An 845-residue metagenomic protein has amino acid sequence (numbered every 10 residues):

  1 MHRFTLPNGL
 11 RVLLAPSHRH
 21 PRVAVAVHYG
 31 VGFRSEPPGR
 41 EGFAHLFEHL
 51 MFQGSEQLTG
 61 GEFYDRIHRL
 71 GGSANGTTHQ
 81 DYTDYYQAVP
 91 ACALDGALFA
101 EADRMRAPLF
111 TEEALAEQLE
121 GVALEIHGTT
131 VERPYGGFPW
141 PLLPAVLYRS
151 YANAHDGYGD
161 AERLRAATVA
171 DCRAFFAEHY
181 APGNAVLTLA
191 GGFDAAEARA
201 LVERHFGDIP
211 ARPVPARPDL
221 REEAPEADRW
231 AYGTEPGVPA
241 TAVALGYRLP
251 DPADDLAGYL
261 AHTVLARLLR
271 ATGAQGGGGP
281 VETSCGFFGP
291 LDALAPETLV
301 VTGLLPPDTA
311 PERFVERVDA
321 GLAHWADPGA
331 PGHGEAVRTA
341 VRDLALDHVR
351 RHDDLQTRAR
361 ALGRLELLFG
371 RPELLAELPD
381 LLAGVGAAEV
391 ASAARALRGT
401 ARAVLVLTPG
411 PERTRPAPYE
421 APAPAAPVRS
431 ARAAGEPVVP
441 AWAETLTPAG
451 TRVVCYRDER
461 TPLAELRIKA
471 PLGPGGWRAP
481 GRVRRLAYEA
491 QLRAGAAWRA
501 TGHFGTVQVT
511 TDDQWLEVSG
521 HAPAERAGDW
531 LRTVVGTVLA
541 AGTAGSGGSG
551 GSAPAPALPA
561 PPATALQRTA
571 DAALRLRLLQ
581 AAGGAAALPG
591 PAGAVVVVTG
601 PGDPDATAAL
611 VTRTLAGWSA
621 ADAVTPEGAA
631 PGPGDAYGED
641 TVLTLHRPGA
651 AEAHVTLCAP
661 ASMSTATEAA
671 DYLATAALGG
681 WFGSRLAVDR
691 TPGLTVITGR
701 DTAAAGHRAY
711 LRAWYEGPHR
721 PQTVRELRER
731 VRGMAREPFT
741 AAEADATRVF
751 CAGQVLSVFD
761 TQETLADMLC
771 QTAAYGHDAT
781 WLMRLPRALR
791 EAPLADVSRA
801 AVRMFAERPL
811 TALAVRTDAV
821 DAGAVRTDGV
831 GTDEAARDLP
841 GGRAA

Functional and structural regions predicted by a protein language model:
G9, V27, H45, Y85 (+23 more regions): Buried hydrophobic packing residues in well-ordered domains
A26-H28, A145, A211-A274, A293-L294 (+4 more regions): His/Glu-based metal-binding/catalytic segments typifying zinc-dependent metallopeptidases
Y29, E56, F63-F175, A196 (+10 more regions): Acidic/histidine-enriched segments that form metal/cofactor-coordinating and catalytic pocket/exosite environments
G42-S55, P480-A497: Active-site SXXK
A181-P182, V186-P252, P411-V439, G550-S552 (+5 more regions): An aromatic/glycine/proline-enriched structural segment found at the starts of mature extracellular/organellar domains
V186-T188, R342-L446, A594-P601, R748-A845: C-terminal regions of mature proteins
A244-R248, A266-L305, L355, A496-Q508 (+2 more regions): A structural supersecondary motif
A295-G334, L711-A741: Extended amphipathic alpha-helical segments enriched in small hydrophobics
